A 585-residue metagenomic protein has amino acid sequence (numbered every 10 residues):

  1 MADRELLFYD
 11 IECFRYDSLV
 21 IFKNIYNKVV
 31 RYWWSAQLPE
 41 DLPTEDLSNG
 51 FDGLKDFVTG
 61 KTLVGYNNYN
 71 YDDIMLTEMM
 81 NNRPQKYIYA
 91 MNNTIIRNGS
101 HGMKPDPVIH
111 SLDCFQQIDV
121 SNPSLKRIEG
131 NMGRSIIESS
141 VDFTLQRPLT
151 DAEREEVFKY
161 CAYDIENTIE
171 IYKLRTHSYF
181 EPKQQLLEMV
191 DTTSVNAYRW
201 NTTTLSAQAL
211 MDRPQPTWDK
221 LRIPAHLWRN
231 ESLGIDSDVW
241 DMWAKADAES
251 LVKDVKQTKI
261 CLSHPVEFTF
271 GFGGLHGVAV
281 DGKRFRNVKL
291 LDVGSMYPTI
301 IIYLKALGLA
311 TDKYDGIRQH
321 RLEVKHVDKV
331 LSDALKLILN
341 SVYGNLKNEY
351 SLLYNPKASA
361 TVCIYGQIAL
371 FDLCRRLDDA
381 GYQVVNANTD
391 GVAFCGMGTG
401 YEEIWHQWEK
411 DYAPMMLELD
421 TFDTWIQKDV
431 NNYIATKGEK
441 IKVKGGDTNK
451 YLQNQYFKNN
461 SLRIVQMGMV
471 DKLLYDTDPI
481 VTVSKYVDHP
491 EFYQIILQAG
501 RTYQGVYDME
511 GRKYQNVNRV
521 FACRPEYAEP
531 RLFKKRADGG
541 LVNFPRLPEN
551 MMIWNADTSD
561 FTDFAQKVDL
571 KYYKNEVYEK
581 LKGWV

Functional and structural regions predicted by a protein language model:
R4-C13, S111-D113, K289-L291: Two-metal-ion RNase H-like nuclease active-site motif
L6, R15-P39, S124-R127, N131 (+1 more regions): RNase H-like nuclease fold core
I11, N67-N68, C114, V293 (+1 more regions): Residues immediately flanking
D17-V20, D73-M79, T299-I302, C395-G398: A short acidic (Asp/Glu
V29-R127: Conserved DEDDh/DEDDy metal-dependent 3′-5′ exonuclease domain
I118-S124, S140-P148, H264-A380, C395: Helical catalytic core of nucleic-acid polymerases
N131-S139, L145-K289, V293-T299, D372 (+9 more regions): Conserved "right-hand" nucleotidyltransferase catalytic core of DNA-directed polymerases
S332, T399-V585: C-terminal, non-catalytic extensions of nucleic-acid polymerases
